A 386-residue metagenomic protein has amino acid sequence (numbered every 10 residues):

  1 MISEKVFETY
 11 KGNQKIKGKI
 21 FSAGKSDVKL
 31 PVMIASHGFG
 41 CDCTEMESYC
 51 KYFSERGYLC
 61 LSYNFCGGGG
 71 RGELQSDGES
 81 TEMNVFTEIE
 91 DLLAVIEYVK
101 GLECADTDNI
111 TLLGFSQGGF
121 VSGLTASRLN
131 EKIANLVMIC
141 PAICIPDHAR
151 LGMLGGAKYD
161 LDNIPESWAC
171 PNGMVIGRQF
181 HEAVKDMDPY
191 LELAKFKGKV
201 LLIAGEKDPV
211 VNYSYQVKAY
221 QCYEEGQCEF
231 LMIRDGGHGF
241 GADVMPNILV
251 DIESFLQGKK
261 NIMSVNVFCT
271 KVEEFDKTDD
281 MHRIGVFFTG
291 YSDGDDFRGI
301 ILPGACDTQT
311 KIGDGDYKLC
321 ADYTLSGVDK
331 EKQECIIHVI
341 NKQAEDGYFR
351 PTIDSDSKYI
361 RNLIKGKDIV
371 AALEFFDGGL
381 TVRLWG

Functional and structural regions predicted by a protein language model:
M1-K25: N-terminal cap/lid segment of alpha/beta-hydrolase-fold proteins
F39-K51: The serine-hydrolase catalytic nucleophile loop
E45, T81-L102: Alpha/beta-hydrolase active-site loop
C50-Q75: Conserved alpha/beta-hydrolase
R128-V175: Hydrolase active-site cap/lid region
F196, L202-A204, D208: Short beta-strand/loop motif that positions the catalytic acidic residue of the alpha/beta-hydrolase fold
G236-N247: Catalytic histidine-centered segment of alpha/beta-hydrolase-like enzymes
N261-G386: Beta-strand-enriched cores of mature, soluble protein domains
